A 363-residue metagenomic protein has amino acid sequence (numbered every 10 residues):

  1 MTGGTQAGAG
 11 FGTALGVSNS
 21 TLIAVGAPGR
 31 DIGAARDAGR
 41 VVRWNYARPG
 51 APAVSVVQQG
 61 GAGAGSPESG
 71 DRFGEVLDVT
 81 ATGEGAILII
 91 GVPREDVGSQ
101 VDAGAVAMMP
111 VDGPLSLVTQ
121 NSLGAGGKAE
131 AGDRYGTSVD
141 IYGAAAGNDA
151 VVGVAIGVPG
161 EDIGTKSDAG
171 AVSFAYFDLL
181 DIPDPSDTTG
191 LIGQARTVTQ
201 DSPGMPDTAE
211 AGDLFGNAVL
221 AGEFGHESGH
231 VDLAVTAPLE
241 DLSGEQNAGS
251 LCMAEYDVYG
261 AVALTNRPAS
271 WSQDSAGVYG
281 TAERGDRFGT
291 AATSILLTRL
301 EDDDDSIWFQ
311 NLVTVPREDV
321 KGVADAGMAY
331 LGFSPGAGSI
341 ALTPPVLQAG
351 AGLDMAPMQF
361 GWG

Functional and structural regions predicted by a protein language model:
M1-G363: Conserved beta-strand/short-helix segments that make up beta-rich extracellular adhesion/recognition modules
